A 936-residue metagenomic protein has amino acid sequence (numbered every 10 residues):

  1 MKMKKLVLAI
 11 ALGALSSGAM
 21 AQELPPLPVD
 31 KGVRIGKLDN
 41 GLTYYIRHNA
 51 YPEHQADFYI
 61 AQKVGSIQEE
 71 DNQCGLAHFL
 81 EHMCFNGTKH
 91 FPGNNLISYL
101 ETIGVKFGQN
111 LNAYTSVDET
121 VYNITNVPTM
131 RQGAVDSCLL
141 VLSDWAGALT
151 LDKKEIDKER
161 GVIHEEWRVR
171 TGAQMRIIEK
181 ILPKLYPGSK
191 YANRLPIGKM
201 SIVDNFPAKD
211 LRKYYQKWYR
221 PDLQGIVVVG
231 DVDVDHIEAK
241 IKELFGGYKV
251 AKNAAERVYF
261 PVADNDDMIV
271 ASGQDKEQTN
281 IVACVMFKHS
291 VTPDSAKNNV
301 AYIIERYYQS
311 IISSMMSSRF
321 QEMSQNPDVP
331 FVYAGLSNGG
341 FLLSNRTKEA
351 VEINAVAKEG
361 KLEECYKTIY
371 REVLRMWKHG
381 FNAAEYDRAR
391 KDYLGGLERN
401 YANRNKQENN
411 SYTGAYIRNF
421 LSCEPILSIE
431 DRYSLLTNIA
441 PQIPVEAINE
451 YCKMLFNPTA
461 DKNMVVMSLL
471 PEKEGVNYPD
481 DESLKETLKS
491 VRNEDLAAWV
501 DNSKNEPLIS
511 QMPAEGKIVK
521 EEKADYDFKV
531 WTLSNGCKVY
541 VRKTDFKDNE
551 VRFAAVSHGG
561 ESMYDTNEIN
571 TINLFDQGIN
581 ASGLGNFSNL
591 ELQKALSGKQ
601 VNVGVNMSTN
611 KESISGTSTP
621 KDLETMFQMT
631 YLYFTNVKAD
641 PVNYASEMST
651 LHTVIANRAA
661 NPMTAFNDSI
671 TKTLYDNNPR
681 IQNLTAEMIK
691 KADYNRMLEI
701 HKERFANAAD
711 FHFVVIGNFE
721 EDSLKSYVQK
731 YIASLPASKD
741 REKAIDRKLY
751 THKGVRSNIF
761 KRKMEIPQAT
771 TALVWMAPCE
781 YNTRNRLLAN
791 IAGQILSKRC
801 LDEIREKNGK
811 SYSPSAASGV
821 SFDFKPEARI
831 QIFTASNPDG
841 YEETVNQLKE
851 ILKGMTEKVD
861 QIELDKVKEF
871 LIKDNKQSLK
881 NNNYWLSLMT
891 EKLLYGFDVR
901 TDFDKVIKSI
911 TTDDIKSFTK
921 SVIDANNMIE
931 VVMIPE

Functional and structural regions predicted by a protein language model:
M1-L6: Positively charged n-region of N-terminal signal peptides that target proteins for export
L8-M20: Hydrophobic h-region of N-terminal signal peptides that target proteins for export in Gram-negative bacteria
M20-I46, D233-Q321, Q325, V329 (+10 more regions): Proteolytic maturation boundary segments
R47, P52-E69, G75-A77, N94-D144 (+15 more regions): M16 family metallopeptidases and their MPP-like homologs
H78, S310, I572-N573, N790: Proteins synthesized as precursors that undergo proteolytic processing into mature forms
N112-Y114, Y215-W218, G273-D275, L342-N345 (+5 more regions): Replace "in large, NTP-powered and nucleic-acid-processing enzymes" with "in large, NTP-powered factors and other
G147, E155-L223, V227-V229, V234-I241 (+2 more regions): Hydrophobic, small-residue-rich alpha-helical packing segments that form membrane-like cores
N205-I241, N683, M688-Y731: Internal metal/ion-chelating core segments
